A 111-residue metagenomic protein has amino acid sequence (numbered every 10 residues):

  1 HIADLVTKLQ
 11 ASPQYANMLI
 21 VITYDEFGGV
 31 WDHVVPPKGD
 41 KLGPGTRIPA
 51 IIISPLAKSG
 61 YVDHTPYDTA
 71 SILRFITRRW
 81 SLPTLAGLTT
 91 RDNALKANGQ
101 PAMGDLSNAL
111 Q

Functional and structural regions predicted by a protein language model:
H1-Q111: N-terminal pro-sequences and low-complexity stem/linker regions of secreted or lumenal proteins
